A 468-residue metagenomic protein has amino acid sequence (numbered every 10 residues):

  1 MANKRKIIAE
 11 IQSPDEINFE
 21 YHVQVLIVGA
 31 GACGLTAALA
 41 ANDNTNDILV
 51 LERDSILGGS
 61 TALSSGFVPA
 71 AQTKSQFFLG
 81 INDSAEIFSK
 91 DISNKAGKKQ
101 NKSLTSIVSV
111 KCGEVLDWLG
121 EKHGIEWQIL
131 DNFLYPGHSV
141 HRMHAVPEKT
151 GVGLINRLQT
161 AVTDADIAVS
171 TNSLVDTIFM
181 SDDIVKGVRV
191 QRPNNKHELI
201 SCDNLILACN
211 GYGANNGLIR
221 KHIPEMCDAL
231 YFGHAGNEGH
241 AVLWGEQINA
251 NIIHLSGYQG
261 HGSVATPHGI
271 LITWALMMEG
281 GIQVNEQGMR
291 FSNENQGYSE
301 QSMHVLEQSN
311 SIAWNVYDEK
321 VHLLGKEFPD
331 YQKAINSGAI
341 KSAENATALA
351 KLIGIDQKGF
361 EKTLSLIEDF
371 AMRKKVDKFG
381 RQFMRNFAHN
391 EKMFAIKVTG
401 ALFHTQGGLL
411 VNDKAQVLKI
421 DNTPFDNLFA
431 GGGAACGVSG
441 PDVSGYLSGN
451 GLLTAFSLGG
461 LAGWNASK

Functional and structural regions predicted by a protein language model:
A2-I17, D47, R53-A168, L174 (+2 more regions): Conserved N-terminal/central alpha/beta ligand/cofactor-binding core
F19-E20, L39, Y331, G407-K468: C-terminal structured subdomain/cap of oxidoreductase catalytic cores
V25-V50, S467: N-terminal Rossmann-like FAD-binding beta1-loop-alpha1 element of flavoenzymes
G29, C202, A208-C209, E286 (+1 more regions): Short, well-ordered coil/turn residues at beta-beta hairpins and beta-strand->alpha-helix junctions within
V146-D203, I248: Helical element adjacent to the flavin cofactor pocket in flavoenzyme catalytic cores
T177, G359-D442: A glycine-rich dinucleotide-binding beta-alpha-beta segment and adjacent secondary-structure elements that constitute
P193-K196, I200-V264, L452-L461, N465: Glycine-rich loop(s) and the adjacent beta-strand/alpha-helix scaffold that form part
V242-I355: An anion/pyrophosphate-binding glycine-rich loop and adjacent beta-alpha core in soluble alpha-beta enzymes
